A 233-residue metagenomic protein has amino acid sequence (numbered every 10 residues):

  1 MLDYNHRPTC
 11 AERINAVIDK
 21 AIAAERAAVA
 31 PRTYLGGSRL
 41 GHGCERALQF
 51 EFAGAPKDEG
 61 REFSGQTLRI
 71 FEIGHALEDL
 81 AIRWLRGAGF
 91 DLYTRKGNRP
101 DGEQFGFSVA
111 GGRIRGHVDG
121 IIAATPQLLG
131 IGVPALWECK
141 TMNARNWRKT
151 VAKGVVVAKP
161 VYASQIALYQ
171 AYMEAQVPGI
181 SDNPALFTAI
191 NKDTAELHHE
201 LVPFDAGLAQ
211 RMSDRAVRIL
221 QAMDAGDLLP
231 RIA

Functional and structural regions predicted by a protein language model:
M1-L136, N143: Metal-dependent nuclease catalytic cores that hydrolyze phosphodiester bonds in DNA/RNA, characterized by
H6, K149, K153-A163, L168-A233: Metal-dependent nuclease catalytic regions and adjoining charged, substrate-binding loops involved in nucleic-acid end
G54-A55, K140-R145, I190-T194: Short connector loops/turns at beta-strand edges and beta->alpha or beta->beta junctions
Y93-T94, L136-E138, P184-A189: A structural signal for short, well-ordered beta-strand segments and their strand-loop junctions that often border
I121, E138-K140, T188, P203: Residues in well-ordered beta-strands of folded domains
